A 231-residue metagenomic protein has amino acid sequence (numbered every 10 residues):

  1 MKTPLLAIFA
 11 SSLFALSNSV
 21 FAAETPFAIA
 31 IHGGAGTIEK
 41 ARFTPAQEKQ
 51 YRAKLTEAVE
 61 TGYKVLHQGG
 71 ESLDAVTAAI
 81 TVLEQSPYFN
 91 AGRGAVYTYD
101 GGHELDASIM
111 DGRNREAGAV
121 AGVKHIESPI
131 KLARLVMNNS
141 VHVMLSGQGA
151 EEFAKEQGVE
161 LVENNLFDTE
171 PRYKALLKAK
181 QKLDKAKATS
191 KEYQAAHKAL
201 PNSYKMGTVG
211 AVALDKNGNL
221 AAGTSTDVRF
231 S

Functional and structural regions predicted by a protein language model:
M1-L5: Positively charged n-region of N-terminal signal peptides that target proteins for export
A7-S17: Bacterial N-terminal signal peptides
N18-A22: Sec/Tat signal peptide C-region and signal peptidase I cleavage site
A23-F230: Alpha/propeptide regions of enzymes that mature by internal proteolysis
